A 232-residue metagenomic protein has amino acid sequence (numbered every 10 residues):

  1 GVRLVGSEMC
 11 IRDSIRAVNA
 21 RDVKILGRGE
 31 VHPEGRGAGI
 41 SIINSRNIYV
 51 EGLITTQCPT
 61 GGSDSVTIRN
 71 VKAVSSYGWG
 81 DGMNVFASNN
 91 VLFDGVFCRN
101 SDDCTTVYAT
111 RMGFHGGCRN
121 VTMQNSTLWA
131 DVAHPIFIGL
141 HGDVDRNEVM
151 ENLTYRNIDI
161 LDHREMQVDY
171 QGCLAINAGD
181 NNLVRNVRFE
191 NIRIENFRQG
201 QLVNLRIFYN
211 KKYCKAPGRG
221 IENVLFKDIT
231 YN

Functional and structural regions predicted by a protein language model:
G1-G6, C10-I11: Single conserved hydrophobic/aromatic residue that forms the stacking wall/gate of nucleotide- or nucleobase-binding
S7, K24-G27, I48-E51, V66-N70 (+5 more regions): All-beta strand scaffolds that present successive hydrophobic residues in beta-strands
R12, E34-G39, I54-V66, K72-N84 (+7 more regions): Short glycine/acidic-rich loop motifs that flank beta-strands on beta-rich extracellular proteins
I15-E34, I42-T56, R156: Parallel beta-helix/beta-solenoid
N19, N44, G62, W79 (+6 more regions): Exposed loop/turn and edge beta-strand positions of beta-sandwich/beta-sheet ligand-binding modules
I40, G113, D143-D145, G179 (+1 more regions): Tandem-repeat/low-complexity and Cys-motif detector
A109, L140, V144-R146, I176-L183: Glycine-centered low-complexity coil/loop motifs and glycine-rich tracts, especially the flexible linkers
G172-N232: C-terminal structural cap/anchor segments
